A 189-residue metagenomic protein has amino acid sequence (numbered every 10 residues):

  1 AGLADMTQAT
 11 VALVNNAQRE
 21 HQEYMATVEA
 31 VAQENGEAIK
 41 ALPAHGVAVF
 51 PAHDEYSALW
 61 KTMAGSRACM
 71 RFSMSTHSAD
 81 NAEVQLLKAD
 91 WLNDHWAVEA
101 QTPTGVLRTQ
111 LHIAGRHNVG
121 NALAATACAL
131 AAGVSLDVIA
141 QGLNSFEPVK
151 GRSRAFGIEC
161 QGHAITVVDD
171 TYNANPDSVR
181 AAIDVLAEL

Functional and structural regions predicted by a protein language model:
A1, V119-A122, P176-V179: Short glycine/serine/threonine-rich phosphate/pyrophosphate-binding segments that cradle anionic phosphate groups
A1, V167-N173: Switch II (G3) loop of P-loop NTPases
G2-L3, L59-W60, A181-V185: A short acidic, amphipathic alpha-helical/loop segment
A4, Q8-I165: Acidic, Mg2+-coordinating active-site environments of NTP-dependent enzymes
V31, T171-L189: AMP-binding/adenylate-forming catalytic core of the ANL superfamily
